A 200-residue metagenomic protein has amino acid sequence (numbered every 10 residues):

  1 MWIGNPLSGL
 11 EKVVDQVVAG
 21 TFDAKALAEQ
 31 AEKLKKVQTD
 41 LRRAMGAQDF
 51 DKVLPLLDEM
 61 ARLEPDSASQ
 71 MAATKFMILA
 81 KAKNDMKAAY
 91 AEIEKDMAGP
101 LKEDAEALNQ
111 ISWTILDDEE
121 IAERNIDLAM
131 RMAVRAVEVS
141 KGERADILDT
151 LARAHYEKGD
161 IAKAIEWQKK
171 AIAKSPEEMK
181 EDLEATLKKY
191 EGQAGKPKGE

Functional and structural regions predicted by a protein language model:
M1-A28: Non-catalytic, surface beta->alpha helical segment in thiol-disulfide oxidoreductase systems
A31-R43, D66-A82, L101-E120, D146-T150: Amphipathic alpha-helical repeat scaffolds of TPR domains
A47, A82-N84, E119, E123 (+2 more regions): Structural motif corresponding to the intra-repeat A-B loop/turn of tetratricopeptide repeats
D51-M60, D85-P100, N125-V137, E166-K170: Alpha-helical repeat scaffolds
P65, L101-K102, K141, P176-E177: Helix-capping and short linker residues that terminate individual alpha-solenoid repeat units
M132, L148-H155, W167: TPR/Sel1-like alpha-solenoid repeat signature
K158, I165-E166, K170-E200: Terminal, low-structured helical/coil segments at or just beyond the last alpha-helical repeat
